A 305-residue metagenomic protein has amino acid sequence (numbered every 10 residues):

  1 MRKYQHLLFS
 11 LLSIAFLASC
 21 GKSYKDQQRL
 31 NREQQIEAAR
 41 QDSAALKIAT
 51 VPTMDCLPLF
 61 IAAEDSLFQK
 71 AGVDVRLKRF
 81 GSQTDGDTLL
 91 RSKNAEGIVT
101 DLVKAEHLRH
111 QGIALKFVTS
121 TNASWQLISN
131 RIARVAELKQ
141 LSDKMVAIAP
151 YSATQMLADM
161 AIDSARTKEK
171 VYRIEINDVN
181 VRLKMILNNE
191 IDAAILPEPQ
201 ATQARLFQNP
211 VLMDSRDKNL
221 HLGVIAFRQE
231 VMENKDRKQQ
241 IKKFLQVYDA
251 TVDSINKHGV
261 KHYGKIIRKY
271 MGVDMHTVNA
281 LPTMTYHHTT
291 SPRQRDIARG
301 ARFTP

Functional and structural regions predicted by a protein language model:
M1-L8: Bacterial N-terminal signal peptides that target proteins for export
S10-S13: Classical Sec-dependent N-terminal signal peptides that target proteins to the secretory pathway
L17-S19: C-terminal motif of bacterial Sec signal peptides marking the signal peptidase cleavage site
K22-R29, A153-R173, Q246-A280: Ligand-binding clefts/hinges and TM-proximal coupling segments of bilobed small-molecule sensing domains
S23-I176, M185, D192-E198, P210-N219: Short, glycine-/small- and polar/acidic-enriched structural segments that line small-molecule recognition paths
K25-Q34, A38-L46, A193, H262-P305: An extracytoplasmic/periplasmic, membrane-proximal ligand-sensing/linker region
C56-L59, Q155, I241, G264 (+1 more regions): A general structural signal for well-ordered alpha-helical segments in protein cores
L102-K104, R173-I174, D178-I267: Pocket-lining segment of extracytoplasmic ligand-binding domains
